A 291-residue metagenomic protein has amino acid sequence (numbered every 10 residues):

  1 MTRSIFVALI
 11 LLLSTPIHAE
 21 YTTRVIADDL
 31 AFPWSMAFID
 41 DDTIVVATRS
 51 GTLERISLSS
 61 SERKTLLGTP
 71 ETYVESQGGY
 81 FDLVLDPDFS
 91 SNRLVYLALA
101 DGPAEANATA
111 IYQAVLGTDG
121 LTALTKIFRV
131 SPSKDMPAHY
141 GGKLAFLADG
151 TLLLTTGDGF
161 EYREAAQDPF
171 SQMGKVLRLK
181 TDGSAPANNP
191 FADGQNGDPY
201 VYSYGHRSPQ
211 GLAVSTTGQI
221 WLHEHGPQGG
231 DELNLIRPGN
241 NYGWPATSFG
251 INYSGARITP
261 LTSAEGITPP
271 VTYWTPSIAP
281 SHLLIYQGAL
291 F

Functional and structural regions predicted by a protein language model:
M1-F6: Bacterial N-terminal signal peptides that target proteins for export
I10-L12: Sec-dependent N-terminal signal peptides of Gram-positive bacterial secreted proteins and lipoproteins
S14-P16: N-terminal signal peptide c-region/cleavage motif recognized by signal peptidases
A19-R163, G211-V214, G218-G226, P276-F291: Acidic, Gly/Ser/Thr-rich repeat motifs that build Ca2+-stabilized beta-propeller blades
G78-Y80, D88-S90, G159-F291: Beta-propeller domain segments
